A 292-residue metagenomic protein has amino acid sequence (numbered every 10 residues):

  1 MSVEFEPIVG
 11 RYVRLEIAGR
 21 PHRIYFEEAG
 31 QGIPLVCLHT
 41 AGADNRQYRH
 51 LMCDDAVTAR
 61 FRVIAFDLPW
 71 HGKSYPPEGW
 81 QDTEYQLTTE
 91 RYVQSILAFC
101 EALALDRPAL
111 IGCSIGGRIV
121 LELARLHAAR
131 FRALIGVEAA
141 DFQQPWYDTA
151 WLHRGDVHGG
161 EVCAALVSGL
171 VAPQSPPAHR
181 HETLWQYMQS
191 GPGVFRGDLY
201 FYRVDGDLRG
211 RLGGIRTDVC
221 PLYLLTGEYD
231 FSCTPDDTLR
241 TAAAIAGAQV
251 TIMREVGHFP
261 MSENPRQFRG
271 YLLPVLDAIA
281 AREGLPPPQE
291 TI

Functional and structural regions predicted by a protein language model:
M1-V36, T58-R62, L105-D106, L273-I292: Alpha/beta-hydrolase fold catalytic core
A18, H22-E78: Conserved HGGG/HGGXW glycine-rich cap/lid loop of the alpha/beta-hydrolase fold
G19-R20, I64-I111, G270: Active-site loop/oxyanion-hole signature of alpha/beta-hydrolase fold enzymes
L121-L126, F131-V162: Flexible "cap/lid" loop of the alpha/beta hydrolase fold
P145-W146, G159-D218: Conserved alpha/beta-hydrolase catalytic His-Asp/Glu region
D218, L224-T226: Short beta-strand/loop motif that positions the catalytic acidic residue of the alpha/beta-hydrolase fold
E228-C233: Acidic catalytic loop of the alpha/beta-hydrolase fold
A248-I292: Catalytic active-site module of serine/aspartate enzymes centered on a nucleophile-bearing elbow/loop
